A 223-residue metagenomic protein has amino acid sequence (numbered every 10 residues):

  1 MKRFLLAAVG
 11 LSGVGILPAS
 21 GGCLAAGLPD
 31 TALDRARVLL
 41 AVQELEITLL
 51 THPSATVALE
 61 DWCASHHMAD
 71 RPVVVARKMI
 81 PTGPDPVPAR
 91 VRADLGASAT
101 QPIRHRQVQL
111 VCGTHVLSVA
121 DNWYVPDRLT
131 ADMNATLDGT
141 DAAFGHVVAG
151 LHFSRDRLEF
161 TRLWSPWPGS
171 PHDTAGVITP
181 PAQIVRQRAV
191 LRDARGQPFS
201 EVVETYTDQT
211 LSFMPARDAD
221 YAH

Functional and structural regions predicted by a protein language model:
M1-F4: Positively charged n-region of N-terminal signal peptides that target proteins for export
A7-A19: Bacterial N-terminal signal peptides
A19-G22, D208: Generic secondary-structure boundary signal with a strong preference for alpha-helix termini
G22-H105, Q109-V111, H115-G169, A175-P180 (+3 more regions): N-terminal domain-onset segments
V185-R192: Low-complexity, intrinsically disordered Gly/Pro/Thr-rich segments
V203-Q209: Surface-exposed flexible segments
